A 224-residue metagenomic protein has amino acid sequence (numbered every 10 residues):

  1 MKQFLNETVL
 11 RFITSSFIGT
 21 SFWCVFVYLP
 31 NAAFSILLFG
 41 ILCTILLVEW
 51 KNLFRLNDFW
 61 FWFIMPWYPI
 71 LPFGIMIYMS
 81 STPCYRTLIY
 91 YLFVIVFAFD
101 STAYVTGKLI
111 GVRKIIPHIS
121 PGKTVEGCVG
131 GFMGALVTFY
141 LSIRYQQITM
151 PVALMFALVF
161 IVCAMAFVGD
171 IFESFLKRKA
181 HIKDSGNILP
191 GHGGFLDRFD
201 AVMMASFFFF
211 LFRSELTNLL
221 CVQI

Functional and structural regions predicted by a protein language model:
M1-F4, L42, D184-G191: Juxtamembrane loop-helix boundary motifs flanking transmembrane segments in multi-pass membrane proteins
K2-A164: Membrane-embedded alpha-helical bundles of polytopic integral membrane proteins
Y104, S174-I182: Juxtamembrane interface at the ends
K179-A201: Interfacial loop-to-transmembrane junctions
R198-S214: Final/C-terminal transmembrane alpha-helix of multipass membrane proteins
L211-I224: Juxtamembrane boundary at the C-terminal end of a transmembrane helix
